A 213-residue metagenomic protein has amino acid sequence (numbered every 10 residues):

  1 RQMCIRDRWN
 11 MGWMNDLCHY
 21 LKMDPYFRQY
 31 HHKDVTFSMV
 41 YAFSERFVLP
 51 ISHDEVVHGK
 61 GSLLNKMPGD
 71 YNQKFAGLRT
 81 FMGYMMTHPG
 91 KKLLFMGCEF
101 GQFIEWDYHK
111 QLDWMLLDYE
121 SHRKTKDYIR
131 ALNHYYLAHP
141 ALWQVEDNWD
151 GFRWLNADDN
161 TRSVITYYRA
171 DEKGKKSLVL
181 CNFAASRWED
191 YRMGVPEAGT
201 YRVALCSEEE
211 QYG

Functional and structural regions predicted by a protein language model:
R1-I5: Short, small-residue-biased leader/transition segments that mark boundaries at the very start of proteins
D7-M23: Acidic, His- and aromatic-enriched active-site or binding-groove loops in soluble protein domains that engage sugars
Y26-Y30, E45-F47, D54, G59-L94 (+1 more regions): Carbohydrate-interacting/catalytic domains
D34-S38: Transcription/chromatin regulatory elements, primarily intrinsically disordered, low-complexity activation/repression
M39-S44: Acidic (Asp/Glu)-rich catalytic clusters
